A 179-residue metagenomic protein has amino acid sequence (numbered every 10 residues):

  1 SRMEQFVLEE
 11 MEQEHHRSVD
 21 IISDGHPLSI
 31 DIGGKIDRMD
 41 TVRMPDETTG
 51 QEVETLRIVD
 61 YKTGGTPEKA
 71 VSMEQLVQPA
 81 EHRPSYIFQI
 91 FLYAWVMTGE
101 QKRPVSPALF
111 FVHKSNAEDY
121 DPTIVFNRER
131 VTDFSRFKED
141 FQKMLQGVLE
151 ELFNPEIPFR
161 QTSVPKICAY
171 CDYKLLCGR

Functional and structural regions predicted by a protein language model:
S1-R179: RecB-family 4Fe-4S metal-dependent nuclease core
